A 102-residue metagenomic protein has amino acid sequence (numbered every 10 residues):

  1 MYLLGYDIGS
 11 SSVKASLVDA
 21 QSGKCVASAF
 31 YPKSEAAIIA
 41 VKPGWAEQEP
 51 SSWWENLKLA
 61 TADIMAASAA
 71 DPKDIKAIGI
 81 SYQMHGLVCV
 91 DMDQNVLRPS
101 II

Functional and structural regions predicted by a protein language model:
M1-P99: N-terminal glycine/serine-rich phosphate-binding loop of ATP-dependent small-molecule kinases, especially carbohydrate
I102: Extended ligand-binding regions for polar small-molecule ligands
